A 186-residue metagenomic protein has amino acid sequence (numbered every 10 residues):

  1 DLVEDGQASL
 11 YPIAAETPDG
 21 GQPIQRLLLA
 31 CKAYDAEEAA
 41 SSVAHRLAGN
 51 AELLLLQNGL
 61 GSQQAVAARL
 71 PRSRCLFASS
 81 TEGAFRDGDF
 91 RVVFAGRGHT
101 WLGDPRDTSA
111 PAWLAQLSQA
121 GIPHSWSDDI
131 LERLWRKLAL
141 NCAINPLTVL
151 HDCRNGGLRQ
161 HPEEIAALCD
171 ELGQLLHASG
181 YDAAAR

Functional and structural regions predicted by a protein language model:
L2-R91: Rossmann-like NAD(P)(H) cofactor-binding subdomain of soluble oxidoreductases
Y11-D19, P105, H151-R159: Short, basic, helix/turn surface patches
Q22, L56-K137, A143: Rossmann-fold dinucleotide-binding core
L28, V93-G96, T148-H151: Short, basic/glycine-rich phosphate-binding loops at helix/coil junctions that contact nucleotide phosphates
Y34, G61, T108, E163 (+1 more regions): Conserved active-site and cofactor/substrate-binding residues in soluble primary-metabolism enzymes
A112-P123, H161-A185: Flavin-binding catalytic cores
L131-G173: Active-site-proximal catalytic alpha-helix in oxidoreductases
